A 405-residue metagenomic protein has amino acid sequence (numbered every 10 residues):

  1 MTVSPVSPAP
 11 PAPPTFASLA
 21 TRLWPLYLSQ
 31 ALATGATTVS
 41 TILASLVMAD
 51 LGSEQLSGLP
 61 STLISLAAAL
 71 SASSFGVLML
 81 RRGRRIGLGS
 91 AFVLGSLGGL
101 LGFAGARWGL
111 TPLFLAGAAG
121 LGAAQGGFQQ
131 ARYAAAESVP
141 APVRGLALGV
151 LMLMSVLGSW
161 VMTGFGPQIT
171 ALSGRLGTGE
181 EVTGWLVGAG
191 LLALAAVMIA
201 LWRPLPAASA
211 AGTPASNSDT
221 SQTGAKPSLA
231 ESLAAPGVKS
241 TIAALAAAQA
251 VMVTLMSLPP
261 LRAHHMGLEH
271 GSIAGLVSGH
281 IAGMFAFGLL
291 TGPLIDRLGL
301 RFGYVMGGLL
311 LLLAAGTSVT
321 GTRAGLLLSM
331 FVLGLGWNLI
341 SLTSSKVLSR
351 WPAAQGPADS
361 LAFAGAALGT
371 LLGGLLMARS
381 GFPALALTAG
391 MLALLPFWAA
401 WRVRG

Functional and structural regions predicted by a protein language model:
P13-A69, K239-A244, V253-A263, E269: Helix-loop boundary and gating motifs at the non-cytosolic
A31, T111-G126, G325-L339: Hydrophobic core of transmembrane alpha-helices in multi-pass small-molecule transporters, especially MFS/SLC-type
A44, G126-V139, N338-P352: Intracellular juxtamembrane helix-capping segments at the cytosolic ends of symmetry-related transmembrane helices
S71-R84, A286-L300, M377: Helix-to-loop junctions at the C-terminal end of transmembrane segments in multipass secondary transporters
V93-W108, L310-G321: C-terminal ends and interior cores of transmembrane alpha-helices in multi-pass membrane transporters/permeases
G166-P167, A171, A189-P214, A399-V403: C-terminal membrane-cytosol helix-exit motif in multi-pass small-molecule transporters
I295, R301-S344: C-terminal transmembrane helical hairpin of 12-TM major facilitator-type secondary transporters
W351-S380: A late C-terminal transmembrane helix in Major Facilitator Superfamily
